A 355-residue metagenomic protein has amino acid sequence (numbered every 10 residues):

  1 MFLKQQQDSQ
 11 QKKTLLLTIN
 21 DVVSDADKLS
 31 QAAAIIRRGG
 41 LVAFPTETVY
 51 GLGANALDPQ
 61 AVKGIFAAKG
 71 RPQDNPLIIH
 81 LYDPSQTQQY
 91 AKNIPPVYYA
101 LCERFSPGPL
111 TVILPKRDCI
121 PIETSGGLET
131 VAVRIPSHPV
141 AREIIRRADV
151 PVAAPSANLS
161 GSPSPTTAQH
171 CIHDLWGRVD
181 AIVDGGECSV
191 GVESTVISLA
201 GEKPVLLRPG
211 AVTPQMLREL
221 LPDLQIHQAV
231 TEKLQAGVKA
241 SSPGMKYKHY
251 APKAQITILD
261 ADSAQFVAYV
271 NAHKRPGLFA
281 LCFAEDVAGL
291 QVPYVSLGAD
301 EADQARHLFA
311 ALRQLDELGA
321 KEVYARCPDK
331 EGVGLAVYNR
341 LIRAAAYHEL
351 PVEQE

Functional and structural regions predicted by a protein language model:
M1-E355: Active-site-adjacent structural elements in enzyme catalytic cores
